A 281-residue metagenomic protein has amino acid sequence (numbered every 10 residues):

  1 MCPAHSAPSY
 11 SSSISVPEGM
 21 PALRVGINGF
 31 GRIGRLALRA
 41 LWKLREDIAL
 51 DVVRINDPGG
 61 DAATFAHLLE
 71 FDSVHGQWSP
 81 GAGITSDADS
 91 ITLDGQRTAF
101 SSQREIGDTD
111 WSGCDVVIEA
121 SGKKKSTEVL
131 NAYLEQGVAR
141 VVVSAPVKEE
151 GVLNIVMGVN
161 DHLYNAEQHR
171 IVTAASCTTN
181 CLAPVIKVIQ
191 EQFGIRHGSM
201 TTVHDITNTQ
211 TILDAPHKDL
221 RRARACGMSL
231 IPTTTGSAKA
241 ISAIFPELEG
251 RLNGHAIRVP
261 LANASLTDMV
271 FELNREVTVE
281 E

Functional and structural regions predicted by a protein language model:
C2, I14-A223: N-terminal Rossmann-like NAD(P) cofactor-binding subdomain of oxidoreductases, focused on the glycine-rich
A4-A7: Acidic, Ala/Val/Gly-enriched low-complexity intrinsically disordered segments
Q192, T201, Q210-E281: C-terminal substrate-binding/catalytic lobe of Rossmann-fold NAD(P)-dependent dehydrogenases
